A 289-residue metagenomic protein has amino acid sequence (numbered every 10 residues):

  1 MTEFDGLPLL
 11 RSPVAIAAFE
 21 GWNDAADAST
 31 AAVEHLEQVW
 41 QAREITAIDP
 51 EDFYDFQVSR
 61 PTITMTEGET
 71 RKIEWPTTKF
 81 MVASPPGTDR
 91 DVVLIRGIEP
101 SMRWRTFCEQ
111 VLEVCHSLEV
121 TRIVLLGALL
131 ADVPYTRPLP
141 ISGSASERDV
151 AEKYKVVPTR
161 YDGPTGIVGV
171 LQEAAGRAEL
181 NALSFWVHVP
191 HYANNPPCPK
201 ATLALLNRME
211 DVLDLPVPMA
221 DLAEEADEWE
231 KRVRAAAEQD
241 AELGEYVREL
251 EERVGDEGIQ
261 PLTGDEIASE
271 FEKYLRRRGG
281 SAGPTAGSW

Functional and structural regions predicted by a protein language model:
M1-G97: N-terminal short beta-loop-beta anion/metal-coordinating cradle
F19-N23, L94-W104, Y154-D162, Y192-P196: Flexible, glycine/proline-enriched loop segments at strand-loop-helix junctions that form or flank small-ligand binding
D24-A31, M102, T106, D162 (+6 more regions): Conserved active-site and cofactor/substrate-binding residues in soluble primary-metabolism enzymes
R90, G97-D149, L171: Internal, conserved structured core segments that host functional sites
D132-P216: Catalytic cores of processing enzymes, dominated by hydrolases/peptidases, characterized by acidic/His-rich
A193-W289: A conserved C-terminal secondary-structure "cap"
